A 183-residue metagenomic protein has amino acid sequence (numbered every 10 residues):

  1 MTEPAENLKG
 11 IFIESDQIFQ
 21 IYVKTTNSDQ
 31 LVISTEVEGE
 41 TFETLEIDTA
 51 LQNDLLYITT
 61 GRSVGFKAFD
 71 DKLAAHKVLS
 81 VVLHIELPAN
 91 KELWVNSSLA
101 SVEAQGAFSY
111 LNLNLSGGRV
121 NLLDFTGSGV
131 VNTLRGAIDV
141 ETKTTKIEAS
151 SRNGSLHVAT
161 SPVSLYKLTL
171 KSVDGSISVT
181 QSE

Functional and structural regions predicted by a protein language model:
M1-E183: Intrinsically disordered, low-complexity terminal regions
